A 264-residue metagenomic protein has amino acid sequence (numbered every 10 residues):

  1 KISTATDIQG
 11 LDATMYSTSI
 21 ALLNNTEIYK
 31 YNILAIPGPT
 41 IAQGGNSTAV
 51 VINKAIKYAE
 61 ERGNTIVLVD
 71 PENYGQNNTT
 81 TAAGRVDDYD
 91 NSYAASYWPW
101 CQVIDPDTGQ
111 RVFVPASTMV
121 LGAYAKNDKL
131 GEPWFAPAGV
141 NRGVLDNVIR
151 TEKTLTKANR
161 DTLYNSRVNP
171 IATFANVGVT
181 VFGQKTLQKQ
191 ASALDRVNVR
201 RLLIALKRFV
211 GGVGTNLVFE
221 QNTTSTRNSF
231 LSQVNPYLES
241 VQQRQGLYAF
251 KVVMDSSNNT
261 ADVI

Functional and structural regions predicted by a protein language model:
S3-I264: Structured, hydrophobic secondary-structure cores that serve as assembly/anchoring elements
